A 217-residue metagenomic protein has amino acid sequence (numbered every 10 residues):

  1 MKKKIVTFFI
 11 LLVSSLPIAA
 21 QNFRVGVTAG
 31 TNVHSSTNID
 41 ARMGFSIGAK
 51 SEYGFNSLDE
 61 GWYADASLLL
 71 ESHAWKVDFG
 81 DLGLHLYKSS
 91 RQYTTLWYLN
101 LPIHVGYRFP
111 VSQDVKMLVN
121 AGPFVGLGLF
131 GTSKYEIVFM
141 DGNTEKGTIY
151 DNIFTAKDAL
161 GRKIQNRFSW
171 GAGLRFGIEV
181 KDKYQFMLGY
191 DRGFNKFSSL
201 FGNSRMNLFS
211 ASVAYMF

Functional and structural regions predicted by a protein language model:
I5-S14: Sec-dependent N-terminal signal peptides
L16-A20: Sec/Tat signal peptide C-region and signal peptidase I cleavage site
R24-G26, H34-R91, W97-L99: Glycine- and aromatic-enriched membrane insertion/assembly motifs of diderm outer-membrane and organelle channel
V25-T37, A41, L188-S199, N203: Transmembrane beta-strand segments that form the barrel wall of outer-membrane beta-barrel proteins
V33-N38, L86-Q92, D158-R162, K196-L200: Extracellular loop and loop/strand-boundary signature of outer-membrane beta-barrel proteins
F55-S57, G61, A74-K76, T94-Q185 (+2 more regions): Outer-membrane beta-barrel transmembrane domain signature
D81-Y87, Y135-N143, N203-L208: Flexible, surface-exposed loop regions and adjacent strand-edge segments of Gram-negative outer-membrane beta-barrel
R205-F217: Outer-membrane beta-barrel "beta-signal"
